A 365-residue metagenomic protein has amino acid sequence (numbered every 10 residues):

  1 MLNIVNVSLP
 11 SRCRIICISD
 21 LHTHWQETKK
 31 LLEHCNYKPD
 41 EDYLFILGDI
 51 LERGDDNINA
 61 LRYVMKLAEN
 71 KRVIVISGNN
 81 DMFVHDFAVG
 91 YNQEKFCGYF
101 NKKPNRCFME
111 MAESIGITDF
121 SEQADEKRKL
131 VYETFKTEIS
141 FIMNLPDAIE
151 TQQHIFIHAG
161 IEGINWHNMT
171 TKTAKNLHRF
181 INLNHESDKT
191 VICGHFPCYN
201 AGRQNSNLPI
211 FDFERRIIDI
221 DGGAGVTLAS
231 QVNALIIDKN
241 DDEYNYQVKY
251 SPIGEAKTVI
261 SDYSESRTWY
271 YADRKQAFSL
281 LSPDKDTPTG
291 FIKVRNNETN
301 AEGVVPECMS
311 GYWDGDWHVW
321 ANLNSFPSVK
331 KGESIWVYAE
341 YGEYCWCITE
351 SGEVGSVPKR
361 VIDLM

Functional and structural regions predicted by a protein language model:
M1-R62: N-terminal active-site segment of His-dependent metallophosphoesterases
C17-S19, L44-G48, I74-N79, I157 (+2 more regions): Active-site neighborhood of phospho(di)ester-bond hydrolases with catalytic His/Asp-centered motifs
H22-Q26, E52-D55, D81-H85, G163 (+2 more regions): Active-site environment of divalent metal-dependent phosphoester hydrolases
R53-P146: Active-site neighborhood of divalent metal-dependent phosphoester bond hydrolases
E122-I217, A224-L228, N240, Y244-S251 (+1 more regions): Acidic, His/Gly-enriched loop-helix segments that form or flank divalent-metal centers in metallo-dependent hydrolases
I260-A277, L281-D284, S310-Y341: SH3/SH3-like (including bacterial SH3b) beta-barrel domains that bind proline-rich motifs or cell-wall ligands
K275, G290-N296, G332, C345-T349: SH3/SH3-like beta-barrel fold
R295-P327, W336, T349-M365: Boundary regions of SH3-family modules and the immediately adjacent low-complexity/disordered segments in eukaryotic
